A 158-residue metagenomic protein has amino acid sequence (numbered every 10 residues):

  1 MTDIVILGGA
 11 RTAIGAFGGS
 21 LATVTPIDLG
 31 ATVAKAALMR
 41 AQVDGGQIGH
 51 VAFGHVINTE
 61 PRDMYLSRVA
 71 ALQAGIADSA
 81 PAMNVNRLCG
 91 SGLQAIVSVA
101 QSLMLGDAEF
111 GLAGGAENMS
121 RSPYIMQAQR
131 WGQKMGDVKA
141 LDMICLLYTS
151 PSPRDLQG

Functional and structural regions predicted by a protein language model:
M1-V56, E60-A70, A74, P81: Conserved active-site "lid/cap" helical segment
A10-A13, G54-T59, R87-S91, G115-S120: Acidic, glycine-rich active-site loops and adjacent beta-strand->loop/helix elements that engage anionic groups
L72-S79, K139, I144-L147: Glycine-/small-residue-rich beta-strand-loop submotif within the FAD-binding core of flavoenzymes
S79-L88: Short loop-beta-helix segment that forms the pyridoxal 5′-phosphate
R87-E117, R154: Active-site-proximal alpha-helical scaffold in enzymes
D107-I144: Glycine/threonine-rich beta-strand-loop-alpha-helix active-site module that forms ligand/phosphate-binding
Y148-P153: Conserved small/polar residues in nucleotide/adenosyl-binding loops
